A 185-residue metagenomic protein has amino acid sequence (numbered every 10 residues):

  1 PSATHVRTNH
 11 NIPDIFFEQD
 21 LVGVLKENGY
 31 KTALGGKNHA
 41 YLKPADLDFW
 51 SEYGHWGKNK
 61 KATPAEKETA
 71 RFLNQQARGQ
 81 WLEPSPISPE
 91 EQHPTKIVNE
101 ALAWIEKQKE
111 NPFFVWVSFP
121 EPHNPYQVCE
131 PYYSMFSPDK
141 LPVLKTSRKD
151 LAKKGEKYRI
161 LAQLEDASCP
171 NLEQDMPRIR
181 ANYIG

Functional and structural regions predicted by a protein language model:
P1-E90, I97: Catalytic-site neighborhoods of secreted/periplasmic enzymes that process anionic sulfate/phosphate groups
N59-K96, W104-G185: Active-site-proximal cap/lid insertion segments
